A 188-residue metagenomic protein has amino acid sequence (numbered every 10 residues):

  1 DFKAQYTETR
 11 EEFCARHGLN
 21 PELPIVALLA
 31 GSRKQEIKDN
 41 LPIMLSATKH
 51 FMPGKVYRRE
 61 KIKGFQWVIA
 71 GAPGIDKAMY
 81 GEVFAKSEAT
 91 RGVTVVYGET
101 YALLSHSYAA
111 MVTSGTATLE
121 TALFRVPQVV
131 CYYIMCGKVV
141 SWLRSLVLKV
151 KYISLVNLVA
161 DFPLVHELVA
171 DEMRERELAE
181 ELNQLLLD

Functional and structural regions predicted by a protein language model:
D1-D188: Nucleotide-activated sugar donor-binding and catalytic core shared by glycosyltransferases and related lipid-linked
